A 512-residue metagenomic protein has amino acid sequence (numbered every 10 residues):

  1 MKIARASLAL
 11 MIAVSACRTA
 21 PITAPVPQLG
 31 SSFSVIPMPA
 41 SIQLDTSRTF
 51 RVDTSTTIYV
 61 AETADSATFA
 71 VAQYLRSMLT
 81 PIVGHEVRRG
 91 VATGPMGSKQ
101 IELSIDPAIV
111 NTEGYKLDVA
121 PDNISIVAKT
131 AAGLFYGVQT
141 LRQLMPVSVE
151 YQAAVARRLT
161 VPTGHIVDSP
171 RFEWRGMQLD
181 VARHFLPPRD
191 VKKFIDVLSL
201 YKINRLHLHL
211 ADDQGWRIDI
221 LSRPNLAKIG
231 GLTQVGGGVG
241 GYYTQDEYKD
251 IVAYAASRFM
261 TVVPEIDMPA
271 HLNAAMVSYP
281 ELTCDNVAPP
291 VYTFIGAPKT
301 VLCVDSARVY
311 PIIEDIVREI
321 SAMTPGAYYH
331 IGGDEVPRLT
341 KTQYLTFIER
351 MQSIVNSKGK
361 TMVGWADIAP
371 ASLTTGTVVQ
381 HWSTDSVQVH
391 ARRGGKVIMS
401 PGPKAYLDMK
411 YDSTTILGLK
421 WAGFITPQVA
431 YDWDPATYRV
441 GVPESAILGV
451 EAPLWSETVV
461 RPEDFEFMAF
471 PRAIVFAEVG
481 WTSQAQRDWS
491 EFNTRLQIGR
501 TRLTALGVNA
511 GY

Functional and structural regions predicted by a protein language model:
K2-A9: Sec-dependent signal peptide recognition, specifically the positively charged N-region followed immediately by
A13-A16: C-terminal motif of bacterial Sec signal peptides marking the signal peptidase cleavage site
R18-F172, D464, G480-V508: Contiguous, structured surface segment used for ligand recognition
A61, L208-A211, V263-H271, D305 (+5 more regions): Generic beta-strand/beta-sheet core signal
A67-T68, F185-P187, D213-D219, P269-A275 (+5 more regions): Flexible loop/turn segments at secondary-structure boundaries
I109-K299, S306-Y310, D315-Y328, R350 (+3 more regions): Feature activates predominantly on carbohydrate-active enzymes
R308-R318, A322-A391: Gly/Pro-rich turn-and-neighbor structural signature
S372-T375, S383-Y512: Flexible, acidic glycine-rich loops studded with aromatic residues
